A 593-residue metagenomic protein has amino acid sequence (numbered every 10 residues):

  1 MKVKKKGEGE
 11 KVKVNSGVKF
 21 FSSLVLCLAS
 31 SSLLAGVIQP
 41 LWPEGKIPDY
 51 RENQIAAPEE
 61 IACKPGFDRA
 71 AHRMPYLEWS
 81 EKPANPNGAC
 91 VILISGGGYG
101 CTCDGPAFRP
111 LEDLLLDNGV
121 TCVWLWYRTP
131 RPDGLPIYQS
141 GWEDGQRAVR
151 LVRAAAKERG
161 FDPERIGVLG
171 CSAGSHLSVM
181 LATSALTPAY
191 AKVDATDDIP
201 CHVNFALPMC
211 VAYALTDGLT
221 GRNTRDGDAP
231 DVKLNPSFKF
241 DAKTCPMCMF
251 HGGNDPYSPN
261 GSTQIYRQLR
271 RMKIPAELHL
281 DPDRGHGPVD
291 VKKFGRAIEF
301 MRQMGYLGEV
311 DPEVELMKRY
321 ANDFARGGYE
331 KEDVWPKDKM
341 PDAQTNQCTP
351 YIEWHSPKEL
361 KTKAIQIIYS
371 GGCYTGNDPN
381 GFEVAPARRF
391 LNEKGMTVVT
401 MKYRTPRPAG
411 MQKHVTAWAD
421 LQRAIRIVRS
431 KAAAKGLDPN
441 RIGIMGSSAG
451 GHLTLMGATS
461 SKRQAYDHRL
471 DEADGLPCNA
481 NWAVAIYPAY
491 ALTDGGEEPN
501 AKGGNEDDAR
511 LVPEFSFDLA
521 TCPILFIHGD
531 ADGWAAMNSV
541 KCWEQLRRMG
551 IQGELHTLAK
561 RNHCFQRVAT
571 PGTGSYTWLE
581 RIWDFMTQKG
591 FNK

Functional and structural regions predicted by a protein language model:
G36-N85, P312-L360: N-terminal cap/lid segment of alpha/beta-hydrolase-fold proteins
N87-G96, T362-G372: Short beta-strand element of the alpha/beta-hydrolase
S95-G100, G253, S370-T375, D530: Active-site glycine-rich loops that stabilize anionic/oxyanionic intermediates across multiple enzyme folds
C103-D104, P110-L111, V123-P163, G287-K292 (+3 more regions): Catalytic nucleophile-loop/oxyanion-hole region of alpha/beta-hydrolase and closely related hydrolase-like folds
R147-D231, P236, R423-L511, S516-L519: Primarily recognizes the serine-hydrolase "nucleophile elbow" in alpha/beta-hydrolase and SGNH/GDSL folds
L215, N254-S258, L492, A531-A535: Acidic catalytic loop of the alpha/beta-hydrolase fold
K243, M249-H251, A520, F526-H528: Short beta-strand/loop motif that positions the catalytic acidic residue of the alpha/beta-hydrolase fold
P259-E315, M411, V540-K593: C-terminal catalytic histidine-bearing segment of alpha/beta-hydrolase fold enzymes
